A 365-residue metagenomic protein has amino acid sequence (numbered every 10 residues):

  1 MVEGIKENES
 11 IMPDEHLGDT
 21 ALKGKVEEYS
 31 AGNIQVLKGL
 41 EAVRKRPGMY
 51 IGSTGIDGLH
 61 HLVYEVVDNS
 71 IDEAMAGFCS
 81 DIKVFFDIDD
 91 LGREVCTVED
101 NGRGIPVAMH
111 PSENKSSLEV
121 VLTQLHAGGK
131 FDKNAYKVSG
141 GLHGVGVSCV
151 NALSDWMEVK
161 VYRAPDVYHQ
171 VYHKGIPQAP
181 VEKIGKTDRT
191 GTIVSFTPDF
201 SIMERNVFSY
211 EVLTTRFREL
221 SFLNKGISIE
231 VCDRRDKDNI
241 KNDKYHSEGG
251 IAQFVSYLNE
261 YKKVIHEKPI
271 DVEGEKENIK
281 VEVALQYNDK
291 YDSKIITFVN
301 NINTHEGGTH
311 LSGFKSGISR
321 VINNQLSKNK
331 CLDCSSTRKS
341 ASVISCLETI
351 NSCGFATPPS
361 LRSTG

Functional and structural regions predicted by a protein language model:
M1-V67, V120-L122: Bergerat-fold GHKL ATPase/HATPase_c domain
V2-N33, G92-S117, G128-E248, Y257: GHKL-type ATPase core
V43, N69, V121, V150 (+4 more regions): Residue-level signature of catalytic and energy-coupling elements of molecular machines, predominantly ATP/GTP-dependent
M49-H61, A76, I105-K115, H143-V147 (+4 more regions): Ordered, soluble secondary-structure elements with a strong preference for glycine-centered loop motifs and nearby
M49-T54, S70-K83, A127-S139, V159-K160 (+3 more regions): Active-site phosphate-binding and catalytic loops of NTP-dependent enzymes
D57-I82, G146-L153: Conserved ATP-binding N-box helix of the HATPase_c
D81-L91: Short beta-strand/loop element within the Bergerat-fold HATPase_c
E211, R218-L220, G226-S363: GHKL/Histidine-kinase-like ATPase module
